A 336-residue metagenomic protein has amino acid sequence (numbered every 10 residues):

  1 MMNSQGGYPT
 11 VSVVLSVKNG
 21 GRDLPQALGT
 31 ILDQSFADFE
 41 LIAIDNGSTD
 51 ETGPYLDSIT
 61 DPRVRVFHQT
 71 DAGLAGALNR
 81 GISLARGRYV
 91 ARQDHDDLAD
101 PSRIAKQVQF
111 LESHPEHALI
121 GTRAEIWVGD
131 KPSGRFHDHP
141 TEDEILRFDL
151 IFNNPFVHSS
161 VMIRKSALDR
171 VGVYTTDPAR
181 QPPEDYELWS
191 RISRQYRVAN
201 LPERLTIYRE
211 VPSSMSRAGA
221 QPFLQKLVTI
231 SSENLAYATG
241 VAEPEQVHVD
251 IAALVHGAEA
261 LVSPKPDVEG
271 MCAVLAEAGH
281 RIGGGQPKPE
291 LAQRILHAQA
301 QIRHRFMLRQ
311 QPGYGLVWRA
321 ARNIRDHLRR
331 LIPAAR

Functional and structural regions predicted by a protein language model:
M1-L32: N-proximal low-complexity "stem/linker" segments adjacent to membrane-targeting elements
P9-S12, E40, E187: Cell-envelope/extracellular polymer assembly enzymes that use nucleotide-activated donors
A27, Q69-A85, K106: Glycine-rich, basic loop-to-helix element that forms the pyrophosphate-binding segment of sugar-nucleotide handling
T30, A37, D45-P54, T70-A72 (+1 more regions): A conserved acidic beta->alpha catalytic loop
S83, P140-E233, Y237-D250: Conserved nucleotide-sugar donor-binding catalytic segment
V90: Short aromatic/hydrophobic "clamp" motif used to bind/position activated sugar donors
S102-R135: Conserved donor NDP-sugar-binding/catalytic core segment of glycosyltransferases
E210-R336: C-terminal subregions of glycosyltransferases and related glycan-biosynthesis enzymes
